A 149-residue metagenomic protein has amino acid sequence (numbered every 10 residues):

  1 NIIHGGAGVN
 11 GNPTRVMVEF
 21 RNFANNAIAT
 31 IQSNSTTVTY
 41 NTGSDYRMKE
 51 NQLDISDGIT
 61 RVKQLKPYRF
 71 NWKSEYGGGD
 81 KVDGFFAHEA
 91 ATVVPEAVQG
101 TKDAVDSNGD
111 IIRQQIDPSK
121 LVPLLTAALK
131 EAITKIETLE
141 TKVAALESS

Functional and structural regions predicted by a protein language model:
N1-A7: Charged, amphipathic alpha-helical segments
G8-I116, K135-S149: C-terminal intramolecular chaperone/autoprocessing and neck/assembly modules of extracellular spikes and adhesins
K49, T126, K130-I133: Short amphipathic alpha-helical segments with heptad-repeat character
E89, K120, A128: Ca2+-coordinating acidic residues in Ca2+-binding motifs
L121-L124, E131, T138, A145: Alpha-helical coiled-coil heptad-register detector
